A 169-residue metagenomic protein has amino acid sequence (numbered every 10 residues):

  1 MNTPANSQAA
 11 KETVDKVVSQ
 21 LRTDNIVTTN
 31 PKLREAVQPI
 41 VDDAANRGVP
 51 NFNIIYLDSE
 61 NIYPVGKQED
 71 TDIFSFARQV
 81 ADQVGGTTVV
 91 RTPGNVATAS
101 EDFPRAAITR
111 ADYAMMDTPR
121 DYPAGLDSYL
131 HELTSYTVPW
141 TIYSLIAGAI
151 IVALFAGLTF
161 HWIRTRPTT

Functional and structural regions predicted by a protein language model:
M1-D70, D82, A97-T169: A structural boundary signal for the start of the first folded domain, especially the loop/turn and N-capping region
F76-N95: A short, hydrophobic beta-strand-centered structural micro-motif
